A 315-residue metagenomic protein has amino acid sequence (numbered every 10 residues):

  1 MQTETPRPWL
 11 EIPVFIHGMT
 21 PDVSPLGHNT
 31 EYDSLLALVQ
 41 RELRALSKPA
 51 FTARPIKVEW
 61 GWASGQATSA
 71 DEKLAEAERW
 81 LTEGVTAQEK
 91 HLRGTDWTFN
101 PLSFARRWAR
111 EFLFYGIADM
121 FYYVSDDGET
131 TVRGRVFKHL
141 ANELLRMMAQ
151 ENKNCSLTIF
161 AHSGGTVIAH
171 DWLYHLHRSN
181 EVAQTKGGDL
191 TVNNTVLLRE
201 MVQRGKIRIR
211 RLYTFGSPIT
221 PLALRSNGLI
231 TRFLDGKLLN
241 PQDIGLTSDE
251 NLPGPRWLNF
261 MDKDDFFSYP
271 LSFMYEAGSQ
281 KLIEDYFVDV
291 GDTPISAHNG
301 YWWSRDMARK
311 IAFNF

Functional and structural regions predicted by a protein language model:
T5-L10: Proline/glycine-enriched tight loop/beta-turn segments at coil->beta junctions that connect or precede beta-strands
P13-V23, G27, Y122-S248: Serine-dependent carboxylesterase/thioesterase catalytic core of lipase-like alpha/beta-hydrolase/SGNH enzymes
T20-T30, S34-A37, R41-R44, K48-K153: Active-site catalytic motif of lipid deacylating hydrolases and related acyltransferases
L26-H28, Q66-K73, D171, A223-G228 (+1 more regions): Short aromatic-enriched loop/helix-cap "lid" or pocket-rim segments at secondary-structure transitions that line
T30-L35, L74-A75, H175-R178, L229-R232 (+1 more regions): Glycine-rich, phosphate-binding/catalytic loops in enzymes
E42-A53, E200-R210, L246-R256: A structural motif corresponding to the C-terminal end of an alpha-helix and its immediate exit/capping segment
R210-R211, S217-F315: Lipolytic serine-hydrolase domain surface
